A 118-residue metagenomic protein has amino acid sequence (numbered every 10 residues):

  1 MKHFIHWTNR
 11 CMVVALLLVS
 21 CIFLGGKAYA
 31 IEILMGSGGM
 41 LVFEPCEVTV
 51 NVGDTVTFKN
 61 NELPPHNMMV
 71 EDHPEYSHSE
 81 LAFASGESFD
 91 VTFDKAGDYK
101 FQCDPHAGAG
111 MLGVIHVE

Functional and structural regions predicted by a protein language model:
K2-R10, A15, C21-E118: Extracytoplasmic copper-binding redox domains, predominantly the cupredoxin/blue-copper superfamily
